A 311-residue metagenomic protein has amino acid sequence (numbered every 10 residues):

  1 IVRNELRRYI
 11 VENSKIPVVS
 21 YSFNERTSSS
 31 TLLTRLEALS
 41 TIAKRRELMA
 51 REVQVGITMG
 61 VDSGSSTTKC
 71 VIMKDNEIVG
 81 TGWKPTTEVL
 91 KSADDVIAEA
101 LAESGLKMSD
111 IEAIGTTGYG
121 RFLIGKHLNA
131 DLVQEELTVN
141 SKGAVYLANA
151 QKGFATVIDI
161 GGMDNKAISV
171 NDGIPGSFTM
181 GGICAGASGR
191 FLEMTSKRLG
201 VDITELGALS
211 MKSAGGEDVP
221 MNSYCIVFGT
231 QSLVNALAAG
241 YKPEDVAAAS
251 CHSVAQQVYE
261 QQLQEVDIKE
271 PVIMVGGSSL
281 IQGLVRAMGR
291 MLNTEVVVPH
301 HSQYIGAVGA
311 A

Functional and structural regions predicted by a protein language model:
I1-M59, D75-E77, G82, T87 (+1 more regions): An N-terminal assembly and electron-transfer interface module characteristic of large anaerobic redox and radical
N13-T27, D131-L137, G289-V308: Conserved phosphate-binding/catalytic loops in two-lobed NTP-binding clefts
E52, R121-I158, K166-G173, Y259 (+2 more regions): Conserved phosphate-binding catalytic cores of ATP/NTP-utilizing and phosphoryl-transfer enzymes
E52-E77, F154-N171, G215-V219: Gly/Thr-rich phosphate-binding beta-strand-loop-beta motif of the actin/hexokinase/Hsp70
G60-D95, E99, G176-I183: Short glycine-rich, Thr/Ser-proximal phosphate-binding strand/loop in the N-terminal lobe of ATP-dependent enzymes
T86-L90, D172-K212, T230, Q303: Glycine-rich phosphate-binding loop plus the immediately following alpha-helix
G118-G120, S253, V266-M291, H301-G306: Glycine-rich phosphate-binding loops at beta-strand->alpha-helix junctions
G229-E260, Q303: Adenine-nucleotide phosphate-binding core of ATP-dependent small-molecule kinases
